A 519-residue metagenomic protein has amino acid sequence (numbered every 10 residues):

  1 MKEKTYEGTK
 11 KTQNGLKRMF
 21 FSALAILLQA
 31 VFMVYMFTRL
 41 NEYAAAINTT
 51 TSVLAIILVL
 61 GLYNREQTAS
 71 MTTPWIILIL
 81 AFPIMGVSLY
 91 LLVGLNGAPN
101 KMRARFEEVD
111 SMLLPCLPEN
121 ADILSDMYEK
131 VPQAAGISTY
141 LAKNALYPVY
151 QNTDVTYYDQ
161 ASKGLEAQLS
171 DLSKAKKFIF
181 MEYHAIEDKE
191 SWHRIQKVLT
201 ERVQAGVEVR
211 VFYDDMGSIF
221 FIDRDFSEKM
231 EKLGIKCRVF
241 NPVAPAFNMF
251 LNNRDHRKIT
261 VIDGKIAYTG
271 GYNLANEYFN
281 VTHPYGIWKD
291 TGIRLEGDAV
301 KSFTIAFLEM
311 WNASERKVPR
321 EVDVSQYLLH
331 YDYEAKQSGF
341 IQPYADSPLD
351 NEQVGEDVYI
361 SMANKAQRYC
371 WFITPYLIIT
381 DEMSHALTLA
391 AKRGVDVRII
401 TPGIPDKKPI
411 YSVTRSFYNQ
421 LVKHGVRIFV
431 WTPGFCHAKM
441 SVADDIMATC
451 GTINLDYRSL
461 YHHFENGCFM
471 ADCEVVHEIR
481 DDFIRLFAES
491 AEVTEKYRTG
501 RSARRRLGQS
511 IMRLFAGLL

Functional and structural regions predicted by a protein language model:
M1-D357, S361, P405, N419-K423 (+6 more regions): N-terminal localization/anchoring segments of enzymes in phospholipid and broader phosphate metabolism
H184, P375-Y376, I410: Glycine- and other small-residue-rich loops at beta-strand/loop junctions that grip anionic moieties
Y333-S338, D346, Q353-P375, D381-K392 (+1 more regions): Acidic, glycine-rich loop-and-beta core segments that form the ion-binding/anion-interacting portion of active sites
I373-T374, T401, W431, C450-G451: Thr-Gly-centered strand-to-loop micro-motif
E382-H385, L389-A391, D396-K423: Extended hydrophobic/aromatic segments used for targeting, binding, or gating
R427: Surface segments flanking catalytic/ligand-binding clefts of nucleic-acid enzymes
K439: Catalytic-core elements of nucleic-acid end-processing and repair enzymes
